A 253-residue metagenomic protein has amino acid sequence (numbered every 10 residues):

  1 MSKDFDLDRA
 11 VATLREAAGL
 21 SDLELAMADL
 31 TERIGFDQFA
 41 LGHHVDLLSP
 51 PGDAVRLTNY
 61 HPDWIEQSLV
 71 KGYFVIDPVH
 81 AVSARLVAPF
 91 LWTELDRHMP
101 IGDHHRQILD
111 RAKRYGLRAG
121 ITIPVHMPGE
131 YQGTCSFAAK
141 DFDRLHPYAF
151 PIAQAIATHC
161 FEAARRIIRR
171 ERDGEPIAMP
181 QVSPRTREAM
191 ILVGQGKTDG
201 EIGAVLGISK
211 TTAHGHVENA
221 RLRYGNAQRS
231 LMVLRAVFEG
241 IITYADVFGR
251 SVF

Functional and structural regions predicted by a protein language model:
M1-T13, L20-S21, A139-P184: Juxtadomain coupling helices with adjacent low-complexity linkers
H43-Q67: GAF sensory/regulatory domain recognition with acknowledged cross-activation on helical regulatory dimers
N59-D103, L109-K113: Regulatory sensory and allosteric helical modules in signal-transduction proteins and certain transcription factors
A119-V125: Short hydrophobic beta-strand micro-motif common in sensory/regulatory domains
H126-A139: Sensory-domain boundary capping and coupling elements
R185-A189: The N-cap/first-turn positions of alpha helices within or immediately adjacent to helix-turn-helix DNA-binding domains
T198-L231: Recognition helix of helix-turn-helix DNA-binding domains
L222-F253: Basic, Lys/Arg-enriched C-terminal extension of HTH/homeodomain DNA-binding domains
